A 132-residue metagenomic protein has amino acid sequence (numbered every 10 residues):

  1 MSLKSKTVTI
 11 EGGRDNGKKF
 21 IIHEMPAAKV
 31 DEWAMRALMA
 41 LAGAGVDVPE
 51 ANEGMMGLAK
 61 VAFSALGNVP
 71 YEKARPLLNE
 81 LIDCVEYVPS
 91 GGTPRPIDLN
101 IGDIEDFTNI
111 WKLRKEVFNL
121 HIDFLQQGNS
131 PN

Functional and structural regions predicted by a protein language model:
M1-A51, H121-N132: Short, charged/polar N-terminal "headpieces" of proteins
S5-E11, V48-M56, D83-P94: Short, compositionally biased low-complexity segments
I22, F63, P96-D98: Generic secondary-structure boundary/loop-capping signal
I22, L66, G102-E105: Non-transmembrane, amphipathic alpha-helical segments
E32-P76: Structured domain cores in non-transmembrane regions
R75-N132: C-terminal charged interaction modules
